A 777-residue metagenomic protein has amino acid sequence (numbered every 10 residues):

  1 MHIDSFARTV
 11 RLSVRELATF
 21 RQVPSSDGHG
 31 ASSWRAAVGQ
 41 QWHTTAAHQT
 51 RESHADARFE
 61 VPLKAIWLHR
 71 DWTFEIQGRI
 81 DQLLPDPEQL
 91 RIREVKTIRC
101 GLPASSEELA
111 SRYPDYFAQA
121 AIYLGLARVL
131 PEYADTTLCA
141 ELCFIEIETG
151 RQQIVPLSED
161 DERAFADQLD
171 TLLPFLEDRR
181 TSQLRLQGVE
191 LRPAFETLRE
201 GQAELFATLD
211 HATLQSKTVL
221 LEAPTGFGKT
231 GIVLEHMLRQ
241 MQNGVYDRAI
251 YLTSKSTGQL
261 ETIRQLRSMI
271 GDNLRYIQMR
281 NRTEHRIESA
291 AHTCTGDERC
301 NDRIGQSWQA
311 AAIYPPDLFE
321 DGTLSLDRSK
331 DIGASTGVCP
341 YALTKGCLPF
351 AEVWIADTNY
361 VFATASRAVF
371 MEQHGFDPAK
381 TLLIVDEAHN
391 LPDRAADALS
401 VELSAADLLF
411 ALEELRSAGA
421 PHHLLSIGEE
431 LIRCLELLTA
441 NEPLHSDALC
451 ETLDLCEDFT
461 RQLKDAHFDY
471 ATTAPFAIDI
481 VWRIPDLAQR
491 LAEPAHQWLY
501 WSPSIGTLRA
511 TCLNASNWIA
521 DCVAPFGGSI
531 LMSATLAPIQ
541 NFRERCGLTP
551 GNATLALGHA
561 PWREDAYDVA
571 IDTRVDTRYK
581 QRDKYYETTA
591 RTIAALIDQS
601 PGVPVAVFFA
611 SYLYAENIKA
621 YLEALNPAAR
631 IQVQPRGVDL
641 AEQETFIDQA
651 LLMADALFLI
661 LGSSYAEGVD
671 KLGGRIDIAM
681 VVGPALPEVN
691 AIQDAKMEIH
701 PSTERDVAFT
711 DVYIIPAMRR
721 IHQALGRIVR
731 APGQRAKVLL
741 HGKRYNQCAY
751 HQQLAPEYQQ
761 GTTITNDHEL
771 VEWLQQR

Functional and structural regions predicted by a protein language model:
M1-E88: Metal-dependent nuclease catalytic cores that hydrolyze phosphodiester bonds in DNA/RNA, characterized by
A65-F165: Mg2+/Mn2+-dependent nuclease catalytic core
S182-E222: Conserved pre-motif I regulatory segment
R192, V245-W354, T358-F362, Q462-D465 (+1 more regions): A substrate-engagement module of RecA-like helicase motors
L214-H236: Walker A/P-loop
S329-E352, A365-Q373, Q462-D576, L640-L651 (+1 more regions): A contiguous, basic/glycine-rich beta-loop/short-helix subdomain that forms a polymer-engagement track
T336-V353, D357-D458, A534-L548, N690: Signature of the SF2 helicase/ATPase Hel1-core->accessory helical subdomain module
T573-K584, G637-R744: Conserved RecA-like P-loop NTPase helicase motor core
